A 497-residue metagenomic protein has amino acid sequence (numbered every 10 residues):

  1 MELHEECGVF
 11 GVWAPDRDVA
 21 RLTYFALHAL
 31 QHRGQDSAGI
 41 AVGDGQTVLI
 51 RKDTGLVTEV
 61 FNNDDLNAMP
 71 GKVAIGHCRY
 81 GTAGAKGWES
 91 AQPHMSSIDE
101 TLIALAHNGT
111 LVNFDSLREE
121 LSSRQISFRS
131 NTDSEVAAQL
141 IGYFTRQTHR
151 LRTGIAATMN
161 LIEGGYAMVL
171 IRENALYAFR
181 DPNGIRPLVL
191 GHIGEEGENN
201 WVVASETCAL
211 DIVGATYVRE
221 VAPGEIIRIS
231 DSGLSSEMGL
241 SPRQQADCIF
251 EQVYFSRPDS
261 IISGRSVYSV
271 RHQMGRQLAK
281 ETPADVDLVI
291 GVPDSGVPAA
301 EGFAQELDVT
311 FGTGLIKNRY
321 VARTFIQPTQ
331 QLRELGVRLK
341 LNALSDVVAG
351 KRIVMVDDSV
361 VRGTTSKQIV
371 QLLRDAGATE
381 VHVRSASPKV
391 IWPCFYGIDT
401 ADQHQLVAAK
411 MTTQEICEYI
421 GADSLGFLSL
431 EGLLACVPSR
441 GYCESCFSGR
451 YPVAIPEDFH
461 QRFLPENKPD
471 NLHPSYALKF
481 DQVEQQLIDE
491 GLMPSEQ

Functional and structural regions predicted by a protein language model:
M1-P223, R228-V286, V292, E380 (+1 more regions): Conserved short alpha-helical segments that host acidic/polar catalytic motifs at enzyme active sites
A106, I171, F179-R180, G191 (+12 more regions): Generic beta-strand/beta-sheet core signal
I126, Q147-T148, P283-D287, Q305-G312 (+2 more regions): Secondary-structure transition/capping motifs at alpha-helix termini and the adjoining loop/turn into the next element
S130, E135-A138, F311-A322, Y419-V437: A conserved beta-strand->alpha-helix junction
V136-H149, P293, A304-R323: Amphipathic alpha-helical
A157, C208-A209, V213-Y217, G224-E225 (+4 more regions): Phosphate/diphosphate-binding loops
M159, N174-A175, G214-E220, L240 (+1 more regions): PRPP-dependent phosphoribosyltransferase catalytic core
D308-I353, G363-T364, I391-D399: Short, glycine/charge-rich flexible loops or terminal/linker lids adjacent to PRPP-binding catalytic cores
